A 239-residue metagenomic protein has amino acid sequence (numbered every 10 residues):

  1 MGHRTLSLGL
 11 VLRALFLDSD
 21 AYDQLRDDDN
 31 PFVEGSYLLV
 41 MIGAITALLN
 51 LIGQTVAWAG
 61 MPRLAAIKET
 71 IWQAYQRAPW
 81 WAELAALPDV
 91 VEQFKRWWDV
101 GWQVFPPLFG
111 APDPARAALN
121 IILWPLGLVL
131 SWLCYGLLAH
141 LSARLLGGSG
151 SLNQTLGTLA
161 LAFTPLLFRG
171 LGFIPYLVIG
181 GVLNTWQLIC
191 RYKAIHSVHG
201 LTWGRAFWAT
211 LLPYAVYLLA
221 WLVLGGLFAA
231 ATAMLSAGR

Functional and structural regions predicted by a protein language model:
G2-L146: Selected alpha-helical membrane-embedding segments in polytopic membrane proteins
D28-D29, I42-G43, G172-F173, M234-A237: Short, surface-exposed, polar/charged, turn-prone segments marking secondary-structure boundaries
S36-L39, T46, I174-P175, G226-A230: Charge-dense, low-complexity polyampholytic segments
L48-I52, V56, K193, L227 (+1 more regions): Residue-level signal for alpha-helical transmembrane segments in multi-pass membrane proteins
A59, V216-L218, A230: Residue-level signature of transmembrane alpha-helix interfaces in integral membrane proteins
Y135-G225: Hydrophobic alpha-helical transmembrane segments and adjacent short intramembrane/lumenal linkers of inner/organellar
A220-R239: Juxtamembrane boundary at the C-terminal end of a transmembrane helix
